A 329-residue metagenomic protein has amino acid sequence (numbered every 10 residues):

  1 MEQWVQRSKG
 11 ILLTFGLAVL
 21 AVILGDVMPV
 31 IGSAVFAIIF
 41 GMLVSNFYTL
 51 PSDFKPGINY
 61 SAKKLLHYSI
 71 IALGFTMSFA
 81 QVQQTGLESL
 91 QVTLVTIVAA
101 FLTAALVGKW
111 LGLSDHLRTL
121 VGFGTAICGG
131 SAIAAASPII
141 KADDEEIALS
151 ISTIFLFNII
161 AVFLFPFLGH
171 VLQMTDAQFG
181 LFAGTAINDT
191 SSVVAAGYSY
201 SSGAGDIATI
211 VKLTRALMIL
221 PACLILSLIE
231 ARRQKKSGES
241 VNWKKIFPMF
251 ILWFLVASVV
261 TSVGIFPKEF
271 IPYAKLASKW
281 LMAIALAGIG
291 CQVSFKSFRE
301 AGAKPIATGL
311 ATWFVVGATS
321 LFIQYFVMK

Functional and structural regions predicted by a protein language model:
M1-A62, L73-Q81, L224-S278, A285-G302 (+2 more regions): Structural signature of multi-pass alpha-helical membrane transport proteins
I11, P56-S69, L90-V92, S114-T125 (+4 more regions): Cytoplasmic-side transmembrane-helix entry/capping segments in multi-pass membrane proteins
M28-L43, L65, T85-V98, G122-T125 (+4 more regions): Structural signature of hydrophobic alpha-helical transmembrane segments
Y48-L50, F79, L111-L117, P138-L149 (+5 more regions): Juxtamembrane helix-boundary/capping and inter-helix hinge elements in multi-pass membrane proteins
N59, S69-D115, S137-F155: Helix-loop-helix hairpins and the membrane-proximal interhelical loops of multi-pass alpha-helical transport proteins
Q91-T125, L156-M174, G288, R299-E300 (+1 more regions): Transmembrane alpha-helices that form the ion-translocation and gating core of multi-pass ion transport proteins
S114-A161, Q178-S201, A277: Alpha-helical membrane segments and immediately flanking helix-loop junctions that form or couple to the substrate/ion
S150-F165, T185-V194, I210-L224, W313-V316: Membrane-embedded alpha-helical segments of transport systems, primarily multispan ion/solute transporters
